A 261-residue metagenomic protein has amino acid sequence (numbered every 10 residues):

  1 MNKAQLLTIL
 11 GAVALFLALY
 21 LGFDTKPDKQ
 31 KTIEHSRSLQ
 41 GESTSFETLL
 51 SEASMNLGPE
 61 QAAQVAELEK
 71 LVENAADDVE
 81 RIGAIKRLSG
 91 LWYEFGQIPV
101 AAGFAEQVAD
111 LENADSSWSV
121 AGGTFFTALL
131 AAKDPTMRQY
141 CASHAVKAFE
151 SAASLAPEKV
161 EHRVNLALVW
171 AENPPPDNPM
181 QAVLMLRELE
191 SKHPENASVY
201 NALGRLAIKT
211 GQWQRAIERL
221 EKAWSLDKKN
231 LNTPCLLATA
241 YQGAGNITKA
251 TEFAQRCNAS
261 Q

Functional and structural regions predicted by a protein language model:
N2-P99: N-terminal leader/linker segments that initiate helical-solenoid repeat arrays
A63-V65, F95-G103, M137-A148, P175-E188 (+2 more regions): Structural signature of tandem alpha-helical TPR/SEL1-like repeats, specifically the intra-repeat loop/turn
L71-N74, V108, S151-A152, E188-L189 (+2 more regions): Canonical positions in the second alpha-helix
D77, L111, L155-A156, S191-H193 (+2 more regions): Structural marker of alpha-solenoid helical repeat scaffolds
I82, D115-S119, V160-E161, A197-S198 (+2 more regions): Helix-start (N-cap) detector for alpha-helical repeat units in TPR-like alpha-solenoids, especially tetratricopeptide
W92, T124-F125, W170, A207 (+1 more regions): Residue at a conserved register position within TPR or TPR-like alpha-solenoid repeats
A109, V146, E221-L231, C235-Q261: TPR/TPR-like (Sel1-like) alpha-helical repeat modules
